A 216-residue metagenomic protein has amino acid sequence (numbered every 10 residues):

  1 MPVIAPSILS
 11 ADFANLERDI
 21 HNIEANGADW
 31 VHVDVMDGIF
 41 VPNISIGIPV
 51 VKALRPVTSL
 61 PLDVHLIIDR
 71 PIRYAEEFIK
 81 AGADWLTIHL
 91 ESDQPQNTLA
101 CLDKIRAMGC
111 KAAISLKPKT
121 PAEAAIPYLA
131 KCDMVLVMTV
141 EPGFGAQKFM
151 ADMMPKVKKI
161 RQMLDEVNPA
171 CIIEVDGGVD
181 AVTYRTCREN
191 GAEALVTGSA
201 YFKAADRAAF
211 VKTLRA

Functional and structural regions predicted by a protein language model:
M1-T87, S92-A100, K104, K111-A112 (+7 more regions): Conserved N-terminal beta1-alpha1 strand-loop-helix module at the mouth
H32, E174-V175: Generic enzyme active-site microenvironment
T58, M108, V167-P169: Helix C-cap/helix->beta junction micro-motif
I88, V175, T197-G198: Thr-Gly-centered strand-to-loop micro-motif
S115-K119: Short gly/ser/thr-rich secondary-structure transition/capping motifs
V140-P142: Short glycine-rich anion-binding loops that position phosphate/pyrophosphate groups of nucleotides and phosphorylated
G178-N190: Acidic, divalent-metal-coordinating active-site segment for phosphoryl/phosphodiester hydrolysis, typified by short
N190-T197, F202-K203: Acidic, Mg2+-coordinating phosphoryl-transfer loop and its flanking beta/alpha structural elements, shared across
